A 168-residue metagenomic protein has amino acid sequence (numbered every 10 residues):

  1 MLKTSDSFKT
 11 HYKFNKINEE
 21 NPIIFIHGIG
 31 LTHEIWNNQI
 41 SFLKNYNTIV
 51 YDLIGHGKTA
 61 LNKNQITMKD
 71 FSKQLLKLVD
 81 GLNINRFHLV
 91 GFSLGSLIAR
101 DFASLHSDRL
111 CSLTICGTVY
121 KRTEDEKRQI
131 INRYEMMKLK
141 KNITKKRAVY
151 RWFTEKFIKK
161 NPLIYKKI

Functional and structural regions predicted by a protein language model:
M1-K9: N-terminal cap/lid segment of alpha/beta-hydrolase-fold proteins
F8-A60, L78: Conserved HGGG/HGGXW glycine-rich cap/lid loop of the alpha/beta-hydrolase fold
H27-I29, F87, G91-S96: Conserved alpha/beta-hydrolase "nucleophile elbow" surrounding the catalytic nucleophile
N37, L76, R100-S104: Short, hydrophobic alpha-helix immediately C-terminal to the catalytic nucleophile
D52, H88, C111-T114: Residue in the alpha/beta-hydrolase core beta-strand immediately N-terminal to the catalytic nucleophile
K69-F87: Conserved acidic catalytic loop of the alpha/beta-hydrolase fold
L97-L105, L110-K140: Flexible "cap/lid" loop of the alpha/beta hydrolase fold
E124-Q129, K140-I168: Conserved alpha/beta-hydrolase catalytic His-Asp/Glu region
